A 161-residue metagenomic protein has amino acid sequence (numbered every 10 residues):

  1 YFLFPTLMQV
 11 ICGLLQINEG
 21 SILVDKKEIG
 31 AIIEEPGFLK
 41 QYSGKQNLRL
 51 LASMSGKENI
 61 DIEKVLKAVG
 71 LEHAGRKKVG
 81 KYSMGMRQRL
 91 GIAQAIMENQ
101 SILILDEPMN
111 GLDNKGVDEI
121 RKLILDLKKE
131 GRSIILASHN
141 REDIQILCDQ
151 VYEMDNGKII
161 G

Functional and structural regions predicted by a protein language model:
C12: Helix-to-loop junction immediately C-terminal to a conserved catalytic motif
E19-I29: Conserved ABC transporter NBD signature motif
R49, S53, N59-A74: Conserved ABC ATPase "signature" region
L103-E107: Catalytic Walker B motif of ABC-type/P-loop ATPase nucleotide-binding domains
N114-K115: Helix N-cap at the start of a conserved alpha-helix in ABC-type nucleotide-binding domains
S138-H139: H-loop/switch region of ABC-family ATPase nucleotide-binding domains
